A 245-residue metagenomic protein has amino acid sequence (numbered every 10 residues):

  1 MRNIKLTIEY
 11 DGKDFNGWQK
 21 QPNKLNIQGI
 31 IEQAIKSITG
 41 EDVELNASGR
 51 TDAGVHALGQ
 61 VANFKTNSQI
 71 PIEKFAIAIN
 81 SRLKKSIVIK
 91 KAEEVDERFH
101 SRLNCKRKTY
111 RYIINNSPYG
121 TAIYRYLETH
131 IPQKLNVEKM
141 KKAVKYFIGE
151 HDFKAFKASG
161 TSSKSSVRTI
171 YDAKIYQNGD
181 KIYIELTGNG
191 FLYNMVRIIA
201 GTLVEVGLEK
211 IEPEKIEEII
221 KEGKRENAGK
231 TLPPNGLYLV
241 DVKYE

Functional and structural regions predicted by a protein language model:
M1-E245: Structured-RNA-binding interfaces characteristic of tRNA pseudouridine synthases
